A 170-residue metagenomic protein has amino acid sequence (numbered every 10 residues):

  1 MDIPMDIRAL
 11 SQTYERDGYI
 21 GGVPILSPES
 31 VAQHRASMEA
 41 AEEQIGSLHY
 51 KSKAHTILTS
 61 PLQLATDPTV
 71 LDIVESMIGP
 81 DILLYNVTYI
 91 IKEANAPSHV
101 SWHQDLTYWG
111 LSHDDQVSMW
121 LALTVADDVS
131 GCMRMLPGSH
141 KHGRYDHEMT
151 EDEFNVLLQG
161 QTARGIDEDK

Functional and structural regions predicted by a protein language model:
M1-L111, H147-E148: Non-heme Fe(II)-dependent double-stranded beta-helix
E29, A94, T124-A126, G138: Generic structural motif
A36, H99, L121-L123, T150 (+1 more regions): A generic membrane alpha-helix/interface feature
P80, L106, L123-C132, H140: Active-site region of the double-stranded beta-helix
V87, V117, G131: Change "...and in nucleic-acid phosphodiester-cleaving endonucleases..." to "...and in nucleic-acid processing enzymes
I91, L121-A122, M135: Hydrophobic side chains in beta-strands
H103, G110-D128: Short, conserved beta-strand element in jelly-roll/cupin
D128-K170: Double-stranded beta-helix
